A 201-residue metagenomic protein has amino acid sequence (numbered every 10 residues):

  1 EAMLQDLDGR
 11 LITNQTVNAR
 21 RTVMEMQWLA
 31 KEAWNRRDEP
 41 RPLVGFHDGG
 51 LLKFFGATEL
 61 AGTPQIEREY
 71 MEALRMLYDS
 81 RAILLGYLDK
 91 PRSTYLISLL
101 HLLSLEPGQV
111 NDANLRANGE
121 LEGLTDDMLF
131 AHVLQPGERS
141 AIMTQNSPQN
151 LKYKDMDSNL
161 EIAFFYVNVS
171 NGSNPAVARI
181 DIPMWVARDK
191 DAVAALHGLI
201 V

Functional and structural regions predicted by a protein language model:
E1-L11: Acidic, metal-ligating active-site segments
N14-L43, G49-V201: Long, contiguous domain-sized segments
